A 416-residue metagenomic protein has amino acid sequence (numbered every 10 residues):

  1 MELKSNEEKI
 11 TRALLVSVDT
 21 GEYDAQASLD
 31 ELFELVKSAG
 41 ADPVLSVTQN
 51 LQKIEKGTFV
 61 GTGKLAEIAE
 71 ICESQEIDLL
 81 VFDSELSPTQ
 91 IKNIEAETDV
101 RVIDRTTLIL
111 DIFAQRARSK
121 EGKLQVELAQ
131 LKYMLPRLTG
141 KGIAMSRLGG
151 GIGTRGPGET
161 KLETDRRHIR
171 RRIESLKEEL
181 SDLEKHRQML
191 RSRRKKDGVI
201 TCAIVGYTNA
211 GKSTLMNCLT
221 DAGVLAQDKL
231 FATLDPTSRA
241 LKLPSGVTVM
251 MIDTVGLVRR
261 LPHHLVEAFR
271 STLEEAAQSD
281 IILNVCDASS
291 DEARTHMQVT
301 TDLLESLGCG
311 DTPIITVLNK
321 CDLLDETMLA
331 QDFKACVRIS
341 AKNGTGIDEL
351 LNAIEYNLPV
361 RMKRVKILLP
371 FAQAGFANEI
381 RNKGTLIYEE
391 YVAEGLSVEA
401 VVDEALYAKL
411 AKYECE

Functional and structural regions predicted by a protein language model:
M1-L110: N-terminal accessory targeting/assembly segments
E7-I10, R147-V266, L273-A277: Conserved G1/Walker A P-loop phosphate-binding module
L15-D19, S46-Q49, V81-D83, N284-D287 (+3 more regions): Conserved beta-strand segments of the P-loop GTPase G domain that flank and frequently precede/overlap
D19-D24, I54-T58, R116-E121, K161 (+4 more regions): Flexible beta-alpha connector loops of hexameric P-loop NTPases
D19-Y23, L51-K53, E85-P88, T107-L110 (+6 more regions): Conserved nucleotide-binding/hydrolysis micro-motifs of P-loop NTPases
A27-K37, A69-S74, L86-D99, G246-T248 (+1 more regions): Conserved C-terminal guanine-recognition region of P-loop GTPase G domains, centered on the G4
D99-G150, P157, G310-I315, K320-F371: Canonical P-loop GTPase G-domain recognition
R361-E416: NTP-binding/hydrolysis catalytic cores, primarily Walker-type P-loop NTPases
